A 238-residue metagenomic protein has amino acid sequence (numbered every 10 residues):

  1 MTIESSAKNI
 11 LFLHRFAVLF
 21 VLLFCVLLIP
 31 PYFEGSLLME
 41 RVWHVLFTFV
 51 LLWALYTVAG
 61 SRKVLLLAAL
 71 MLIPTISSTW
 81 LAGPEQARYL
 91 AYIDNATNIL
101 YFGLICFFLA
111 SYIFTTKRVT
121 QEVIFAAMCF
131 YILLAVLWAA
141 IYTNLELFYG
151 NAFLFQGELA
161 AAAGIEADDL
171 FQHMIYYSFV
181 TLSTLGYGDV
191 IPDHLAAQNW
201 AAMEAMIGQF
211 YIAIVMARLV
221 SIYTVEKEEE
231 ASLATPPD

Functional and structural regions predicted by a protein language model:
I3-F20, G60: N-terminal membrane topogenic signal
F12-L27, A68-P74: Alpha-helical transmembrane segments
L28-E40, A54-R62, P84-E85: Short, hydrophobic transmembrane alpha-helix segments
Y32-F47, A91-G103, M174-I175: Structural signature of hydrophobic alpha-helical transmembrane segments
F33-G35, L137-Y176: Outer-pore turret/helix-boundary of cation channels
R62-I73, A91-N98, V119-C129: Cytoplasmic-side transmembrane-helix entry/capping segments in multi-pass membrane proteins
C106-N151: Pore-domain transmembrane helices of cation channels
D168-E230: Pore domain of cation channels
